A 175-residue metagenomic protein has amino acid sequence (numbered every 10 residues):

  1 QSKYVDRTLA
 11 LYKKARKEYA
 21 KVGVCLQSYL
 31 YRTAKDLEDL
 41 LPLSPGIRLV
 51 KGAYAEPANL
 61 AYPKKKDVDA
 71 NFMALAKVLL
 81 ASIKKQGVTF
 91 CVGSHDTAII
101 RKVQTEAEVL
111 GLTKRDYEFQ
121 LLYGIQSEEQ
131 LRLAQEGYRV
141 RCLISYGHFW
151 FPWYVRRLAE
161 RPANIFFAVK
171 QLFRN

Functional and structural regions predicted by a protein language model:
Q1-N175: Positively charged, amphipathic and often flexible ligand-engagement surfaces
